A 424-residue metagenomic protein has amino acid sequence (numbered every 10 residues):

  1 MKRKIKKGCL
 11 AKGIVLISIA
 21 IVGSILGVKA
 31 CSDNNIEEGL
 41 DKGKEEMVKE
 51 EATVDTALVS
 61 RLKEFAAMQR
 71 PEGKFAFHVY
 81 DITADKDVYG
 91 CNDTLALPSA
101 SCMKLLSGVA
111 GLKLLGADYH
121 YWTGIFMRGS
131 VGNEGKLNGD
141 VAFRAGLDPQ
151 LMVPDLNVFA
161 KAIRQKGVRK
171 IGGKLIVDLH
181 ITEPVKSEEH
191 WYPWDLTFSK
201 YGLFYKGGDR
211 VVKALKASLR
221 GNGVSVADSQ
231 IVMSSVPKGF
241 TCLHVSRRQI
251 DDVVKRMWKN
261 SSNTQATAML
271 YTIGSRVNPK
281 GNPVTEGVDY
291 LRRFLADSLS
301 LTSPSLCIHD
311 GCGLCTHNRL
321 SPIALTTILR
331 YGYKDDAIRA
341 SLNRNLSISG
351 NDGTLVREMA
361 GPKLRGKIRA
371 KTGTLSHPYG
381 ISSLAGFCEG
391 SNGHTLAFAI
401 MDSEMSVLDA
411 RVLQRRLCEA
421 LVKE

Functional and structural regions predicted by a protein language model:
K2-L16: N-terminal Sec-pathway targeting helices
G23-E38: Bacterial Sec-dependent signal peptides at the C-terminal "C-region" and cleavage site
N34-A96, N157-K166: Beta-lactamase-like hydrolase cores
E72-K74, N92-T94, A100-M103, D118-H120 (+11 more regions): Extracytoplasmic
D85, S99-D118, L175, A214-L215 (+2 more regions): Active-site SXXK
V88-G90, G274-E424: Small-residue-rich helix-loop
H120-H180, W191-D195: Active-site-adjacent, His/Asp/Glu-enriched structural segments that form or flank metal-binding and acid/base networks
K170-I171, I181, P193-N345: A small/polar active-site loop signature that marks catalytic segments
